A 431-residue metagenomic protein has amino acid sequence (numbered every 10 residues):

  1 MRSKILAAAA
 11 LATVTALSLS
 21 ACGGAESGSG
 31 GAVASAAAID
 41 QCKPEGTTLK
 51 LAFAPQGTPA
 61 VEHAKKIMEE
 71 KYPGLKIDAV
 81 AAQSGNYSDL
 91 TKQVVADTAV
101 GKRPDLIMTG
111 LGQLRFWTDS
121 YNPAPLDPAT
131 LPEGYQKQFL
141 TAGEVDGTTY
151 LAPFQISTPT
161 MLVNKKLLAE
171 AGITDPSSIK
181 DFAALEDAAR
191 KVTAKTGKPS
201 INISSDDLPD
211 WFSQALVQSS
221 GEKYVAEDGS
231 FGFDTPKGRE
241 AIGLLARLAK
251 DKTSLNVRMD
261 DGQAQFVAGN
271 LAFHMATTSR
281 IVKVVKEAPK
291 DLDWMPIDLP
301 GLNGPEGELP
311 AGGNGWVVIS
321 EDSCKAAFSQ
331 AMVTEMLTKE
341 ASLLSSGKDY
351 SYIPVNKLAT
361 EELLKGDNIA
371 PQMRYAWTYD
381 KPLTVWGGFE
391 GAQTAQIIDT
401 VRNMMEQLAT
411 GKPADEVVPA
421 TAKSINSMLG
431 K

Functional and structural regions predicted by a protein language model:
R2-Q113, N303, E416, I425-K431: Conserved N-terminal structural module of periplasmic/extracytoplasmic solute-binding proteins
K43, S279-D291, L302-N403, M428-K431: C-terminal lobe and pocket-closing loops of periplasmic/extracytoplasmic Venus-flytrap solute-binding proteins
A60, A64, K237-L244, C324-M336 (+2 more regions): Short amphipathic alpha-helical coupling segments at ligand-binding clamshell hinges and other catalytic/signaling
A82-Q93, K180-E186, L255-A268: Short helix-initiation/N-cap motifs at beta->coil->alpha
D105-M108, A272-T277, M295: Paired acidic/hydrophobic, glycine-rich loop segments that form the ligand-binding mouth/hinge of periplasmic-binding
G110-T158: Hinge/lid segment of periplasmic solute-binding proteins
D127-T141, S178-K180, P199-I203, G221-E240 (+3 more regions): Short, solvent-exposed loop/beta-turn-alpha elements that line the ligand-binding surface or hinge of extracytoplasmic
E144-L208, E222-V257, S320-A327, P413-E416: Helix-loop-helix "hinge/cap" segment bordering the ligand-binding cleft or interdomain interface
